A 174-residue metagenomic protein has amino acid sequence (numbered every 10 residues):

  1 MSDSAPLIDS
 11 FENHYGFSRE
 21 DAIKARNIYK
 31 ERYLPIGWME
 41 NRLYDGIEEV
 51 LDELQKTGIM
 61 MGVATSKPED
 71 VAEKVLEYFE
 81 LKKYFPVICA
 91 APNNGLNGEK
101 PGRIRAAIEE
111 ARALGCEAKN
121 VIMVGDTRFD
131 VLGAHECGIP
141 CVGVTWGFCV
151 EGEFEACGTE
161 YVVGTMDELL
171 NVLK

Functional and structural regions predicted by a protein language model:
M1-E49, E53-T57, D70: N-terminal helical cap/lid subdomain that shapes the substrate entry/recognition surface in HAD-like hydrolases
S18, K82-P86, E117, E160: Conserved H-loop
E48-Q55, I108, V131-H135: Surface-exposed amphipathic alpha-helices with a cationic face
T65-K67: Conserved phosphate-coupling serine/threonine residues in phosphotransfer and NTP-handling enzymes
K82-N97, N120: A short, structured active-site edge motif that brings together acidic residues
K100-V131: Conserved Lys-Pro-Asp/Glu-containing loop-to-beta segment of HAD-superfamily phosphomonoesterases, centered on
M123-V162: Acidic, Mg2+-coordinating phosphoryl-transfer loop and its flanking beta/alpha structural elements, shared across
